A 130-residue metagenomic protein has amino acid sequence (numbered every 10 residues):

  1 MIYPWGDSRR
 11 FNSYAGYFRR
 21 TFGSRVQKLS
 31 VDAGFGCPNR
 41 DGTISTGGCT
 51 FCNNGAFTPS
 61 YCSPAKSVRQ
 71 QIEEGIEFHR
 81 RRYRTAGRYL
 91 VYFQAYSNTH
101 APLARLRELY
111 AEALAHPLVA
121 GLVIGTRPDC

Functional and structural regions predicted by a protein language model:
M1-F22: Short, Gly/Pro- and small/polar-rich lid/capping loops
N12-F18, G34-C37, E77-F78: A short, compositionally biased domain-edge/stem linker segment
T21-S67: Canonical Radical SAM [4Fe-4S] cluster-binding loop centered on the CxxxCxxC motif and its immediate flanking residues
G23-R25, G87, A113: A short, polar/charged loop/turn motif at coil->beta-strand junctions and beta-hairpin connectors
G42-T43, A101-L106: Short, conserved acidic/polar surface loops in the N-terminal third of protein domains
C49, E112-V119: Structural recognition of alpha->loop->beta junctions
G55-G75, H79-L103, P117-C130: Core AdoMet radical
G75, E108-A113: A general structural detector for well-ordered alpha-helical segments in enzyme core domains, enriched
